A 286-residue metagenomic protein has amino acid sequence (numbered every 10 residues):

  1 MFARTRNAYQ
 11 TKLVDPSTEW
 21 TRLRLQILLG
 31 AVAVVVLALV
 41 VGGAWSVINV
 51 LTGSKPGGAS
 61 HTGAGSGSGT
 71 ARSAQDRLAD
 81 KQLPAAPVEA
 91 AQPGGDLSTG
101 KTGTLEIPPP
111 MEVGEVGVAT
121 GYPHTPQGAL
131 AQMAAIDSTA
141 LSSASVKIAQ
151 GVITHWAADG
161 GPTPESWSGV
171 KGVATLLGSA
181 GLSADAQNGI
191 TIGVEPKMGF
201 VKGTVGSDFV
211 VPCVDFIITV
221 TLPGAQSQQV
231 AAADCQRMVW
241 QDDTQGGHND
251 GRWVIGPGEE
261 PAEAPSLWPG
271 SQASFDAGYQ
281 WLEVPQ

Functional and structural regions predicted by a protein language model:
M1, I27-W45: Secretory targeting and sorting signals
M1-Q26: Terminal targeting segments of Actinobacterial cell-envelope proteins
A3-R6, V146-D242, N249-G251, G258-E260 (+2 more regions): Structured, amphipathic secondary-structure segments that form assembly/contact surfaces in multi-subunit
L37-A38, G42-A131: Juxtamembrane and targeting peptides
A90, E260, P285: Extended interaction regions within the primary functional domain
G100-G178: Core segments of small alpha/beta cavity-forming domains
T125, S274-A277: Alpha-helix N-cap recognition
D276-Q286: Short, low-complexity, Pro/Ser/Thr/Gly-rich segments in the mature regions of secreted, periplasmic
